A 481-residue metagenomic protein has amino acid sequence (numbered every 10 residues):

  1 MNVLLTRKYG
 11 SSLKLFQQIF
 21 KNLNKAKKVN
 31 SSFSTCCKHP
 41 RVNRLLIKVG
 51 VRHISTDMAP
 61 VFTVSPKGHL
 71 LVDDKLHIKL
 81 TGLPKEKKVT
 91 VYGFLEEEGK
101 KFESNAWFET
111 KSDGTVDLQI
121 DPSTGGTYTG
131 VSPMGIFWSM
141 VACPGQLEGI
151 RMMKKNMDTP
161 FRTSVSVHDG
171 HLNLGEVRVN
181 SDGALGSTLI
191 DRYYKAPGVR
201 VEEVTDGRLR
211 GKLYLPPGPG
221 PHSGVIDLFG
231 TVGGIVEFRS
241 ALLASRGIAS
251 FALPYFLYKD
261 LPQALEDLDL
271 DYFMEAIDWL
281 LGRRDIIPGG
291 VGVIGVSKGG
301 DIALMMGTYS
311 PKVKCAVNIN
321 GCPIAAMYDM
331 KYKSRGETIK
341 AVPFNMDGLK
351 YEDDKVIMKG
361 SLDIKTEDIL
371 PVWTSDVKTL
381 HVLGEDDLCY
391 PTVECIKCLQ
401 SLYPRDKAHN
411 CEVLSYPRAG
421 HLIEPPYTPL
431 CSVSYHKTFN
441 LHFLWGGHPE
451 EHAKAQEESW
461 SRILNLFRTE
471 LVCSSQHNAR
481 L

Functional and structural regions predicted by a protein language model:
M1-M58, L481: N-terminal mitochondrial targeting presequence
A59-L71, L76-K87, G99-K111, M153 (+2 more regions): N-terminal cap/lid segment of alpha/beta-hydrolase-fold proteins
Y92-Q146: Ser/Thr-rich low-complexity repeats and stalk/linker segments
R208-R210, G220-G282, P288-G289, Y328-K331 (+1 more regions): Cap/lid segment of the alpha/beta-hydrolase catalytic domain
G234-F238, M274-F344, Y351-I364, L388 (+1 more regions): Primarily recognizes the serine-hydrolase "nucleophile elbow" in alpha/beta-hydrolase and SGNH/GDSL folds
G321-Y332, V413-S434: Short, solvent-exposed beta-strand-terminating loops
E352-L422, A455-R462, F467-R480: Serine-hydrolase catalytic core
E424-L441, H452-S459: Post-His helix in hydrolase/transferase enzymes
